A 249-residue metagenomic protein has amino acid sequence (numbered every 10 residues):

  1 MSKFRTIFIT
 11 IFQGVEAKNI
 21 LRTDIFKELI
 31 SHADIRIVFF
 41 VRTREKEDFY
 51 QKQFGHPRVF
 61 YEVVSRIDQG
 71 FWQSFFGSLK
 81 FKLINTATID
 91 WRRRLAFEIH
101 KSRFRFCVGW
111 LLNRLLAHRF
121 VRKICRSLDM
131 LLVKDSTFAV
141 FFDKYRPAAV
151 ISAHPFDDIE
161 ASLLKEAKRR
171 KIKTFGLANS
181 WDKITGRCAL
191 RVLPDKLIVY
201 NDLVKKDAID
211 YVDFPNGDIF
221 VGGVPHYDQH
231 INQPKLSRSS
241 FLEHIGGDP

Functional and structural regions predicted by a protein language model:
F4, D24-I35: A short, Lys/Arg-enriched amphipathic alpha-helix followed by its capping loop at the start of a domain
T10, V38-F138, K144: Conserved N-terminal ligand/cofactor-binding loop architecture of enzyme catalytic domains
T10-T23, S152: A short, glycine/small-residue-rich beta-strand->loop->alpha-helix junction that serves as a flexible
Q13, T43, H154-F156, S180 (+2 more regions): Helix N-cap/beta->alpha junction signal
A17-K18, R44-Q51, I159, V204-A208: Short, charged/polar "capping" segments at the starts of alpha-helices and the immediately preceding loops
M130, L193-P249: A nucleotide-sugar donor-handling region in carbohydrate enzymes
A139-F141, K165, I184-K196: Membrane-proximal helix-turn-helix segments that form the acceptor-binding/catalytic region of lipid-linked
A149, A153-H154, S162-S180: Active-site proximal beta-strand in glycosyltransferases
